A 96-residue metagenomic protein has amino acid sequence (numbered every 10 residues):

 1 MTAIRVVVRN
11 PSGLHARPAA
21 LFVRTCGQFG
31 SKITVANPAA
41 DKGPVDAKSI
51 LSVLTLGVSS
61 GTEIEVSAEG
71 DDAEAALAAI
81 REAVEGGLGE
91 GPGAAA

Functional and structural regions predicted by a protein language model:
M1-N10: Short amphipathic
I4, I33, T62-I64: Conserved beta-strand core positions
V7, A36, S67-E69: Solvent-exposed beta-strand sheet faces enriched in polar/charged residues
R9-S59: Compact, glycine-rich, soluble single-domain proteins
S59-A96: C-terminal structural segments of small proteins and small subunits
